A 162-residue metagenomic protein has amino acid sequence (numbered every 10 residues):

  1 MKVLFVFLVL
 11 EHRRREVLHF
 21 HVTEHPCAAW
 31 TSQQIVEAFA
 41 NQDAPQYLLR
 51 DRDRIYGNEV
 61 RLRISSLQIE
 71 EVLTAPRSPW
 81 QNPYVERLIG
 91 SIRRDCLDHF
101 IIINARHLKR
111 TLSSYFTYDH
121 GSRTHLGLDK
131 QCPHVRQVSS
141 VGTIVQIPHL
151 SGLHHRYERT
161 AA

Functional and structural regions predicted by a protein language model:
M1-A162: Charged DNA-binding/catalytic regions of mobile-element recombinases
